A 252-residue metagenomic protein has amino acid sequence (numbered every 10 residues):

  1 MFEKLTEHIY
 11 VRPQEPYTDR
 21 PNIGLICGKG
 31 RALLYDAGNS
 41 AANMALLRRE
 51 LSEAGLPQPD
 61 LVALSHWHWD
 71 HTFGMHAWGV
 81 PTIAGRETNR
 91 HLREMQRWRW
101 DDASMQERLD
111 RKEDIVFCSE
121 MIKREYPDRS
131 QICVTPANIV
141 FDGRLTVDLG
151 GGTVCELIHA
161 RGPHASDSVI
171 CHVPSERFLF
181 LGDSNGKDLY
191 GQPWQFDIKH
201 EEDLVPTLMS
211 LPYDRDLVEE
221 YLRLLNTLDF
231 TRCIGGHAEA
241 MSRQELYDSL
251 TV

Functional and structural regions predicted by a protein language model:
F2-E50, V169-G186: Conserved beta-strand hairpin/beta-sheet module of binuclear metal-dependent hydrolase folds, prominently
K4-L5, R93-I158: Metallo-beta-lactamase
Y10, A63-S65, I83, I139 (+3 more regions): Hydrophobic/aromatic beta-strand patches that form the interior of the parallel beta-sheet core in alpha/beta enzyme
A32-L33, A37-A41, T146-Q244: Metallo-beta-lactamase
A42-E87, N226-R232: Active-site metal-binding motif and surrounding structural segment of the metallo-beta-lactamase
L47-E50, L217-L224, S249: A general structural detector for well-ordered alpha-helical segments in enzyme core domains, enriched
W78-G79, M241-V252: Short acidic, glycine/proline-enriched helix-loop-strand junctions
R86-H91, N185: Short, acidic/turn-prone active-site loops that include or flank metal/cofactor- and phosphate-binding residues
